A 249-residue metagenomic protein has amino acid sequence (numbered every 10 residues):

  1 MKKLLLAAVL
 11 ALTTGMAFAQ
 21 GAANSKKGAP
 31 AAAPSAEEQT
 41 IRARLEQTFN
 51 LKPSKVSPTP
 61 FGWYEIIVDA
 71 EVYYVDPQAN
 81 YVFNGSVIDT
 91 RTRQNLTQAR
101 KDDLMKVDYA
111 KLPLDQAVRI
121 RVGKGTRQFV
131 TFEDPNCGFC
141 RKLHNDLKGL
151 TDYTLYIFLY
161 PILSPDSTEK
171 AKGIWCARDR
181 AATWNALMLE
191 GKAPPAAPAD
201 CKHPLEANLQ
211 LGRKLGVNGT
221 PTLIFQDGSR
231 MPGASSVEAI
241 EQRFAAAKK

Functional and structural regions predicted by a protein language model:
K2-A7, G15-K172, A186-L189, A197-T220 (+1 more regions): Extracytoplasmic thiol/disulfide redox context detector
D69, Q226-D227: Short strand-coil-strand connectors
I174-C176: Conserved NTP-binding/hydrolysis module of P-loop NTPases
R178-A181, N185: Conserved, helical-rich catalytic subdomain that frames metal- and/or nucleotide-binding sites in enzyme alpha/beta
K192: Acidic-aromatic/histidine active-site loop/patch
